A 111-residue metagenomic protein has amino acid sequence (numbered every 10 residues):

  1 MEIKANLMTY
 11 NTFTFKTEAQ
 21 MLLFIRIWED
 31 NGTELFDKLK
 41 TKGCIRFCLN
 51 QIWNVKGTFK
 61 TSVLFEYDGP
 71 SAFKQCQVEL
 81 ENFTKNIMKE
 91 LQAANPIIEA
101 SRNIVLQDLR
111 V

Functional and structural regions predicted by a protein language model:
M1-I3, V111: Basic/polar N-terminal segments that are highly enriched at the extreme N-terminus, encompassing both cleavable
N6-T14, S62: Active-site-flanking beta-strand signature of metal-NTP-handling nucleotidyl enzymes and homologous cyclase-like
T9-N11, W28, G32: Hydrophobic alpha-helical core bundles mediating ligand binding, dimerization, or RNAP-core interactions
F15-I27: Short, surface-exposed ligand-recognition loops at beta-strand->loop->(often short) alpha-helix junctions that present
N31-R46, K56, L64-I104: An amphipathic, aromatic/His-enriched active-site/gating alpha helix that lines ligand/cofactor pockets
Q51-G57: A short beta-turn/loop motif at secondary-structure boundaries
V105-V111: Short, low-order "capping/linker" segments at domain edges
